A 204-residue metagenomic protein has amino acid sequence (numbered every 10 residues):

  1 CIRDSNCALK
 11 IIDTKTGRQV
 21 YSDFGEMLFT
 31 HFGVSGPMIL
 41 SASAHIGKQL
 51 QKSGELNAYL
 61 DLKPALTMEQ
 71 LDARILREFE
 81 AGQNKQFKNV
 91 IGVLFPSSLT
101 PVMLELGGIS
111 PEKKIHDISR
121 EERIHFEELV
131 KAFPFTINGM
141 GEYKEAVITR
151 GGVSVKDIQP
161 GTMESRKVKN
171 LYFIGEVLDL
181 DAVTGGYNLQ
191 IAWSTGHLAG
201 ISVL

Functional and structural regions predicted by a protein language model:
C1-I2, V177: Hydrophobic aliphatic residue packing
R3-D117: An anion/pyrophosphate-binding glycine-rich loop and adjacent beta-alpha core in soluble alpha-beta enzymes
M27-F32, L171-F173, G196: Short hydrophobic core segments
S35-M38, V153-S154, V177, T184-N188: Gly/Ser/Thr-rich beta-alpha loop segments that engage phosphate groups in nucleotides
I39, I124-E127, K131, W193-I201: Predominant activation on well-ordered alpha-helical scaffold segments within soluble catalytic domains
A42-H45, P160-G161, T195: N-terminal low-complexity, intrinsically disordered patches enriched in charged
P101-D181: A glycine-rich dinucleotide-binding beta-alpha-beta segment and adjacent secondary-structure elements that constitute
L180-L204: A conserved FAD-binding loop/helix module that cradles the flavin
